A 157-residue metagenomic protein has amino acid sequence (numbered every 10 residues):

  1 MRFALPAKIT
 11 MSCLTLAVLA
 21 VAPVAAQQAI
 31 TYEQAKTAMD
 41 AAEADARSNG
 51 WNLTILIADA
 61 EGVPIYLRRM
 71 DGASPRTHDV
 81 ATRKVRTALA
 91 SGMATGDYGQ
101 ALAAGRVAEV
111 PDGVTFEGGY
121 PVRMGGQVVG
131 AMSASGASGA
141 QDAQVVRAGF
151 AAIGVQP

Functional and structural regions predicted by a protein language model:
M1-P6: N-terminal secretory signal peptides that target proteins for export/translocation
K8-V21: Bacterial N-terminal signal peptides
V24-P157: Flexible, solvent-exposed loop/hinge segments and secondary-structure transition points
